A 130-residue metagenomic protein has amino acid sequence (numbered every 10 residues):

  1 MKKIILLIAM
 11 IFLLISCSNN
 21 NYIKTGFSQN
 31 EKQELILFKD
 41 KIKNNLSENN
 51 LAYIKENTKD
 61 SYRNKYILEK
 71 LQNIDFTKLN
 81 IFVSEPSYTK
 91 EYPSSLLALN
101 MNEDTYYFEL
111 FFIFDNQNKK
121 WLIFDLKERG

Functional and structural regions predicted by a protein language model:
M1-I4: Positively charged n-region of N-terminal signal peptides that target proteins for export
L6-A9: Sec-dependent N-terminal signal peptides
L13-S16: C-terminal motif of bacterial Sec signal peptides marking the signal peptidase cleavage site
N19-N20, F27-N30, I36-N44, L51-L96: Short solvent-exposed beta->alpha transition segments
S87-G130: Exposed beta-sheet edge and beta->alpha loop/turn motif
